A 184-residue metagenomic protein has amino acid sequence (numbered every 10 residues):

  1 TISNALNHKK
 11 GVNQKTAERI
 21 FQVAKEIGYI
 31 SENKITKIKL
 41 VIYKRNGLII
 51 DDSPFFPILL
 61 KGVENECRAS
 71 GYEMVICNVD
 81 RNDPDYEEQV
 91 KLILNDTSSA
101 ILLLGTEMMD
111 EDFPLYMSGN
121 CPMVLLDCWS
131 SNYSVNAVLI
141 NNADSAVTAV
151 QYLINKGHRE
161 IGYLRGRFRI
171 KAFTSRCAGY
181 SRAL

Functional and structural regions predicted by a protein language model:
T1-T36: N-terminal helix-turn-helix DNA-binding module of bacterial transcription factors
Q22-I30, Y43-R45, I58-V75, S118-L125 (+1 more regions): Bacterial carbohydrate/catabolite-sensing allosteric modules
S31-D52: Interdomain hinge and pocket-entrance segments immediately C-terminal to HTH DNA-binding domains
L40, S98-G105, G162-L164: Periplasmic-binding protein-like
M74-N95, A146-V147: Structural motif
D80-P84, L104-M109: Short beta->alpha connector loops
Q89, E111-N120: Catalytic-core regions built around general acid/base machinery
